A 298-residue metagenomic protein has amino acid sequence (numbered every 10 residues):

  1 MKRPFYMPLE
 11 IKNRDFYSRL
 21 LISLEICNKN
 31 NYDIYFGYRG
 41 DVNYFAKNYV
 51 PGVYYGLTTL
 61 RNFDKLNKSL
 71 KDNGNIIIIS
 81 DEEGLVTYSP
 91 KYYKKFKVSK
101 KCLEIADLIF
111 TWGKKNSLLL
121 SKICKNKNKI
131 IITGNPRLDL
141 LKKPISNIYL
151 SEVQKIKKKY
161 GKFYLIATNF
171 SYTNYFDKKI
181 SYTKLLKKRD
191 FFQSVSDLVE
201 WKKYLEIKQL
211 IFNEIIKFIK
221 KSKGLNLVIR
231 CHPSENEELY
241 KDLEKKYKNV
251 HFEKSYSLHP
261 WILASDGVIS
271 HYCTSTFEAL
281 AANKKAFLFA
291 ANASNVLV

Functional and structural regions predicted by a protein language model:
P4-E152, I166-N174, T276: Active-site and donor-binding regions of nucleotide-sugar-utilizing enzymes
P51, A106, G161, A264-S265: Local beta-strand N-terminus motif with an aromatic residue
S99, I215, Y240, S257-L258: Acidic, amphipathic alpha-helical patches
P144-D242: Conserved catalytic-core segment of nucleotide-activated headgroup transferases in glycan assembly
K241-Y247, T274-V298: Catalytic binding pocket for nucleotide-activated donors in carbohydrate/polymer assembly enzymes
N249-S255: Active-site donor-binding acidic/aromatic loop of nucleotide-activated sugar and phosphosugar transferases involved
L263-H271: Acidic donor-binding loop of glycosyltransferase active sites
